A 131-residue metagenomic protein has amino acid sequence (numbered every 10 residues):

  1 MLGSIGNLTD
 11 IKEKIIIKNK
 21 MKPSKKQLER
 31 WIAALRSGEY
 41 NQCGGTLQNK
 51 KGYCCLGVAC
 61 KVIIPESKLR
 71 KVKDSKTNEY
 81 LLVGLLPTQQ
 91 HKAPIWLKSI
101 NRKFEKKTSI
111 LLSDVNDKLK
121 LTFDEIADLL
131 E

Functional and structural regions predicted by a protein language model:
G6-L8, I15-E131: Catalytic phosphate/metal-binding cores of nucleic-acid and nucleotide-processing enzymes, i.e., regions that mediate
